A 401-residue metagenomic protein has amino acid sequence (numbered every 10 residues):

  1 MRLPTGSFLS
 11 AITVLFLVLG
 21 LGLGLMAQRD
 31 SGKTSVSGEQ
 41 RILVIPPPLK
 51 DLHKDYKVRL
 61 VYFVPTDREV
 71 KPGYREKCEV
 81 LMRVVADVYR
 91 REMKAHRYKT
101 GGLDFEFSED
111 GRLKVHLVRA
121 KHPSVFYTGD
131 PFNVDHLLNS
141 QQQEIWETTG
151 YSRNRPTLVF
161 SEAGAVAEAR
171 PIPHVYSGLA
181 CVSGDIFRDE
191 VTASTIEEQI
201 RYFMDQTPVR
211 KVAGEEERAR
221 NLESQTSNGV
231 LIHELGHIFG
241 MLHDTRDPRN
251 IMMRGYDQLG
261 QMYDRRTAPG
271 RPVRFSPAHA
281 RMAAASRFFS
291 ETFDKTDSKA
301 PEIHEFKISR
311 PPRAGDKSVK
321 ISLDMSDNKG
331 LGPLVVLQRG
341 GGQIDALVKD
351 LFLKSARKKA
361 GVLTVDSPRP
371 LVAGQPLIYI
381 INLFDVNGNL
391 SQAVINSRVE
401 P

Functional and structural regions predicted by a protein language model:
M1-T13: Bacterial N-terminal signal peptides that target proteins for export
A11-G22: Bacterial N-terminal signal peptides
R29-E39, D244-D366, L371-I378, N382 (+1 more regions): Replace "(M1/M4/M9/M12/WLM)" with "(e.g., M1/M4/M8/M9/M12/M26/WLM)" and add "not limited to" to clarify scope
G32-S177, F352-K354, K358, D385-N389: Propeptide-to-catalytic entry region of secreted or membrane-anchored zinc metalloproteases
P46-P48, I238-G240, S309-R310, S322: Generic recognition of flexible, low-complexity loop/linker segments
A169-N221: Active-site scaffold of zinc-dependent metalloenzymes
E198-A278: The catalytic-center signature of Zn2+-dependent metalloproteases
N387-P401: Short beta-strand elements
